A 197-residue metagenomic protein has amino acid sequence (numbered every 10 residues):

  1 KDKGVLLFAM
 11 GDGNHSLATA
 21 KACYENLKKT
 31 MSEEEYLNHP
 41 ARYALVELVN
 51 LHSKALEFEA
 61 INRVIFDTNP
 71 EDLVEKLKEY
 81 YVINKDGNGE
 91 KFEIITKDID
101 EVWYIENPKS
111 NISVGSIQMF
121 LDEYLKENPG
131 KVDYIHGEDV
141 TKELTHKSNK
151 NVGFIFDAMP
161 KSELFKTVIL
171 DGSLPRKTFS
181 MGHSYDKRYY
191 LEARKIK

Functional and structural regions predicted by a protein language model:
K1-K197: Surface-exposed, charge/polar-rich loops and edge strands
